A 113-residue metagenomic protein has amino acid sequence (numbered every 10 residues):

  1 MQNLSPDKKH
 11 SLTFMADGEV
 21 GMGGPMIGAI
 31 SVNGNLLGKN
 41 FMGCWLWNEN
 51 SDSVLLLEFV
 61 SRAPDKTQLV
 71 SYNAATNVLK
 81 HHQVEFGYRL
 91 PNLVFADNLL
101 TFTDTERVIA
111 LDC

Functional and structural regions predicted by a protein language model:
M1-D7, K39-D52, L57, Q83-L99: Repeated scaffold domains used in trafficking and secretory/extracellular systems, primarily beta-propellers
S5-M22, S51-A63, A96-R107: Short beta-strand elements that form the blades of beta-propeller/WD-repeat-like and other beta-sheet-rich scaffold
G18-G23, G34-G38, L46: Generic detector of short, locally flexible boundary/turn motifs and exposed helical patches
E19-A29, R62-N73, E106-C113: Structural motif
N33, L57-F59, Y72: A generic structural motif
N33-K39, V78-Q83: A short beta-strand motif characteristic of beta-propeller blades
N48-N50, N73-N77: A short, structured loop/turn motif at beta-sheet edges
L69-S71, L79-G87: Short, compact, well-ordered microdomains
